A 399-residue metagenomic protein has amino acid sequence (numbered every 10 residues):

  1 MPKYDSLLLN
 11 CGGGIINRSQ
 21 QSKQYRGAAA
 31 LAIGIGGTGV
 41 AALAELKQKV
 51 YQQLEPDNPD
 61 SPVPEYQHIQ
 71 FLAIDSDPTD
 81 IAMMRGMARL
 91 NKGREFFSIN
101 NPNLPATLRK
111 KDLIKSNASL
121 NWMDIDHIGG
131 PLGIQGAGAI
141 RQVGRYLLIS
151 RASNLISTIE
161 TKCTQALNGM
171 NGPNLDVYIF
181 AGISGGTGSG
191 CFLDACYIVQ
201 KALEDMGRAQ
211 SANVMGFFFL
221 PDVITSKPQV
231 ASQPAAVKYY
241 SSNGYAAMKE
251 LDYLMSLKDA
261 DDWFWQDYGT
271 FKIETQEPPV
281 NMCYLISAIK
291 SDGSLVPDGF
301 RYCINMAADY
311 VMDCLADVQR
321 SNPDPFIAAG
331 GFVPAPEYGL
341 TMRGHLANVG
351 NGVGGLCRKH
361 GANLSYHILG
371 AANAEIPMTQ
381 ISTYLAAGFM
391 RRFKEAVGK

Functional and structural regions predicted by a protein language model:
P2-R26, A30, G34, T38-Q48 (+4 more regions): Terminal, contiguous helix-loop blocks that mediate binding/assembly
S189: Conserved nucleotide-sugar donor-interacting segment of glycosyltransferase catalytic cores, predominantly GT-B
